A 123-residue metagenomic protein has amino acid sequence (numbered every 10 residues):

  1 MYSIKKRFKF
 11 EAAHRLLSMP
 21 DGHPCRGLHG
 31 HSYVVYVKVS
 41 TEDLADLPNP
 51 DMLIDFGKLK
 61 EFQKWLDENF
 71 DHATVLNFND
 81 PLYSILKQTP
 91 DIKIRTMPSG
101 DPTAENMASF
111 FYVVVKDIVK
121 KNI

Functional and structural regions predicted by a protein language model:
M1-I123: Charge-rich, low-complexity N-terminal segments
